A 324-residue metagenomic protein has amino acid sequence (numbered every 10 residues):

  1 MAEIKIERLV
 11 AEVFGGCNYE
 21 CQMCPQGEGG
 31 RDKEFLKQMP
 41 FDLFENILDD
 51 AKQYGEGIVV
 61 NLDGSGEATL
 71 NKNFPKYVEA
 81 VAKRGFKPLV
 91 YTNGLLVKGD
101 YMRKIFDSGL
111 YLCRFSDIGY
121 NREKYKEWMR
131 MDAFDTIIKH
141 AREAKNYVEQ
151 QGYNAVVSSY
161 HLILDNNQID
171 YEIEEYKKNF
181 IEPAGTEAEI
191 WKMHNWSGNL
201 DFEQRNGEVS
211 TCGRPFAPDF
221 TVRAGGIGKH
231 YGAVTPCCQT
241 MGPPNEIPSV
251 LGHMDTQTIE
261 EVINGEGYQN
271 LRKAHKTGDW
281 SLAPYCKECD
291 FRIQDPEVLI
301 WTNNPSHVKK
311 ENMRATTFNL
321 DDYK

Functional and structural regions predicted by a protein language model:
M1-E7, G27, A233-V234, T240-K324: Flexible mid-to-C-terminal extensions adjoining Fe-S/redox cofactors in radical SAM and related proteins
M1-L112, E127, D135, K139 (+2 more regions): Conserved alpha-helical substructure of the radical SAM core
R8, E12, Y54-D63, K83-Y91 (+4 more regions): Conserved C-terminal portion of the radical SAM core fold that forms the substrate/S-adenosylmethionine-binding
A11, G15-N18, N206, N245 (+1 more regions): Processing junctions and N-termini across compartments
C17, C21-C24, C212, C237 (+1 more regions): Short cysteine clusters
E20, G30-K33, T69-N71, K98 (+6 more regions): Short catalytic/ligand-binding loop motif for oxyanion handling, primarily in non-cytosolic enzymes, centered on
N206-G213: Short Gly/Pro-enriched turn/cap motifs at secondary-structure boundaries
G213-F216, V222-R223: Short, small/polar residue-rich loop motifs at catalytic or cofactor-binding pockets
